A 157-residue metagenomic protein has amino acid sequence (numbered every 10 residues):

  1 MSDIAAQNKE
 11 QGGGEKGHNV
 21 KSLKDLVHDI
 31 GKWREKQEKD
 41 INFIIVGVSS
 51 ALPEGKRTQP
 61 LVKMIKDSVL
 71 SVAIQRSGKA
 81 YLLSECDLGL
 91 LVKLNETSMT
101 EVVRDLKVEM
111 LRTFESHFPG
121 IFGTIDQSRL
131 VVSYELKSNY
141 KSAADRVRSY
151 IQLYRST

Functional and structural regions predicted by a protein language model:
M1-T157: Regulatory and interdomain segments flanking nucleotide-handling catalytic cores in signaling/defense enzymes
